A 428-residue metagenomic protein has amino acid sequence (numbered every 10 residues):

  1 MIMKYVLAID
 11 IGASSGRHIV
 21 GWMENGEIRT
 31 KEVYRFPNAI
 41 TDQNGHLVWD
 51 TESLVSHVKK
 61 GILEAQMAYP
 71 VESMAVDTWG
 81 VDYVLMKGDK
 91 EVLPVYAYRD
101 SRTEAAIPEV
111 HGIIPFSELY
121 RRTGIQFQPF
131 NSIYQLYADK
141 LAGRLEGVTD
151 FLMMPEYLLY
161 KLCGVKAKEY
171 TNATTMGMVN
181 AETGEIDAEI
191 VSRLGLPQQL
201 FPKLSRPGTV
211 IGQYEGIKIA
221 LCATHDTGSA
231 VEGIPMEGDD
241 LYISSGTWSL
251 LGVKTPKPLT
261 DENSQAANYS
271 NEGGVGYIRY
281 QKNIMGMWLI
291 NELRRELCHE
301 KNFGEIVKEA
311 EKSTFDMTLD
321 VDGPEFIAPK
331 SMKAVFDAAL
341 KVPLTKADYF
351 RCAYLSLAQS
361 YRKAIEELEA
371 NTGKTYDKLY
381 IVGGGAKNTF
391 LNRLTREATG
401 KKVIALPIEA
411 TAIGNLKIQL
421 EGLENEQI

Functional and structural regions predicted by a protein language model:
M1-L93, R121, G147, G216-I219 (+2 more regions): N-terminal glycine/serine-rich phosphate-binding loop of ATP-dependent small-molecule kinases, especially carbohydrate
L7-A8, H111-T123, Y137-T149, M153 (+7 more regions): Active-site core segments that coordinate phosphate-bearing ligands/cofactors across diverse enzyme families
G16-G21, D82-M86, G177, S229-G233 (+1 more regions): Short beta-strand scaffold segments in enzyme catalytic cores
S53-Q66, T183-E189, S360-I365: Short, well-ordered amphipathic alpha-helical segments that serve as non-catalytic structural scaffolds within diverse
K60-S73, P129-L141, E146-L159: Conserved phosphate-binding loops in N-terminal lobes of ATP-dependent enzymes of the actin/Hsp70/sugar-kinase
L63-Y98, T123-F130, L159-N180, S205-R206: Short beta-strand-loop/turn "lid" adjacent to the catalytic site in phosphate-handling enzymes
P70-T78, N371-G384: Short glycine-rich phosphate-binding loop at a beta-alpha junction
D100-I113: Short alpha-helix plus adjacent loop in nuclease-associated cores
